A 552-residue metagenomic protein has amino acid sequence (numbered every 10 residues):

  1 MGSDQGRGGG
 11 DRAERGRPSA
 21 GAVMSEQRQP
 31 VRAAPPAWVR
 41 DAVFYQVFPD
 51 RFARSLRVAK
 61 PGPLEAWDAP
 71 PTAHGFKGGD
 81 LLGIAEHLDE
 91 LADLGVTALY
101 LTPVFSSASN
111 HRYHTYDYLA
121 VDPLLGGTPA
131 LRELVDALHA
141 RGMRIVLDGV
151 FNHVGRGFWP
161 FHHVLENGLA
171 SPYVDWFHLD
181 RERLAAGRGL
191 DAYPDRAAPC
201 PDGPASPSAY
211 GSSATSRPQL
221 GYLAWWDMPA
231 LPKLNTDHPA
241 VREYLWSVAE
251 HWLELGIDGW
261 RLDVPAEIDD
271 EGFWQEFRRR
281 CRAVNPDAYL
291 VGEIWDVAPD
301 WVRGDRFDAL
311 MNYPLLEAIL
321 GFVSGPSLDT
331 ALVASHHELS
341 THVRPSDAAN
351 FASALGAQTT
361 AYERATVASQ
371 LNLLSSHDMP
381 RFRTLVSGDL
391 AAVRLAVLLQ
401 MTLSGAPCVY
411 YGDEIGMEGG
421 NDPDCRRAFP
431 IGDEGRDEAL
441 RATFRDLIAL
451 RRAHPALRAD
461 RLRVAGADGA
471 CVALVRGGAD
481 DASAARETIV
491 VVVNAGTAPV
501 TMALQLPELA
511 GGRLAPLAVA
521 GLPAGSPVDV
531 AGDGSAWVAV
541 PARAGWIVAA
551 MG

Functional and structural regions predicted by a protein language model:
M1, R15, V23-L147, N152-V164 (+7 more regions): N-terminal structural segment of carbohydrate-active enzymes
P36, K60-L64, N110-L124, F151-T215 (+4 more regions): Aromatic- and acidic-residue-enriched segments that line the glycan-binding/catalytic groove of carbohydrate-active
V47, L91, L101, Y118 (+9 more regions): Conserved, mostly hydrophobic/aromatic
D50, G304-D305, A309, A368-S376 (+2 more regions): Aromatic/acidic polysaccharide-binding cleft in carbohydrate-active enzymes
D68-L81, H114-T128, M228-R242, D258-I268 (+3 more regions): The substrate-binding groove and active-site-proximal loops of carbohydrate-active enzymes, especially glycoside
V135, H139-R141, N152-H153, F161-L169 (+8 more regions): Active-site-proximal helices and loops of the catalytic beta/alpha 8
A465-L509: Carbohydrate-binding surface patches
V530-G552: C-terminal beta-strand-rich structural cap/linker in extracellular carbohydrate-active enzymes
